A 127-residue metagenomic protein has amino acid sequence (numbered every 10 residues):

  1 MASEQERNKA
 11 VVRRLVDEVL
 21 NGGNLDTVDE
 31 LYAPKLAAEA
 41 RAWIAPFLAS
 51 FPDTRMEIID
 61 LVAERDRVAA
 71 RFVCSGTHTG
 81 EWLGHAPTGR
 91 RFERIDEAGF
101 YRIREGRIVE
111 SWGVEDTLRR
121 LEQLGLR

Functional and structural regions predicted by a protein language model:
M1-R127: C-terminal and inter-domain tail/linker signature
